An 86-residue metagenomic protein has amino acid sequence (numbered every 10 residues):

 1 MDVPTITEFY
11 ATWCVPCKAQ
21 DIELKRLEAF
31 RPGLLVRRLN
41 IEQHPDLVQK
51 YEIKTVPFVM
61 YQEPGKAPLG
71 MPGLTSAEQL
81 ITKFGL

Functional and structural regions predicted by a protein language model:
M1, R31-G33: Short, well-ordered coil/turn elements that cap or connect secondary structure elements
D2-Y10: Short active-site neighborhood of thiol/selenol oxidoreductases, capturing the structured segment around
I6-T7, V36, V59: Hydrophobic beta-strand anchors of alpha/beta hydrolase catalytic cores
C14-C17, V59: The canonical Cys-X-X-Cys-His
K18-R31: Typically the conserved alpha-helix immediately C-terminal to a functionally engaged Cys/Sec in thioredoxin-like
I41-V48: Structural microenvironment flanking redox-active thiols in thiol-disulfide oxidoreductases
Y51-M60: Structural micro-motif
M60-L86: Non-catalytic, surface beta->alpha helical segment in thiol-disulfide oxidoreductase systems
